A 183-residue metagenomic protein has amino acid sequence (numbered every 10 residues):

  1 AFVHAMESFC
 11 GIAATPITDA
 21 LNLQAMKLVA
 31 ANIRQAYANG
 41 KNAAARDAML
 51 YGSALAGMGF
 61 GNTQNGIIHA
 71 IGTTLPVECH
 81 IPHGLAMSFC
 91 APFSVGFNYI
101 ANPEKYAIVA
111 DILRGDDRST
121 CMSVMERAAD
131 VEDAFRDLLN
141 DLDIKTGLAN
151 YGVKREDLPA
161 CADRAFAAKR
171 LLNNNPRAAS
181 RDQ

Functional and structural regions predicted by a protein language model:
A1, A20, Q24, L28 (+6 more regions): Amphipathic alpha-helical interaction segments
A1-T63: Carboxylate- and glycine-rich phosphate/diphosphate-binding segment that chelates Mg2+/Mn2+
A14-T18, K41-A45, N102, T120 (+2 more regions): Residue-level recognition of alpha-helical structural elements
Q24, N65-G66, A86, A134-D143 (+1 more regions): Short acidic alpha-helix initiation/capping motifs at coil-to-helix transition points, especially at protein N-termini
A54-M87, K169-L171: Glycine-rich phosphate/pyrophosphate-binding beta-alpha loops
E78-D157: Gly/Pro-rich interdomain helix-loop hinge
R155-Q183: Short, amphipathic C-terminal "tail helix"
